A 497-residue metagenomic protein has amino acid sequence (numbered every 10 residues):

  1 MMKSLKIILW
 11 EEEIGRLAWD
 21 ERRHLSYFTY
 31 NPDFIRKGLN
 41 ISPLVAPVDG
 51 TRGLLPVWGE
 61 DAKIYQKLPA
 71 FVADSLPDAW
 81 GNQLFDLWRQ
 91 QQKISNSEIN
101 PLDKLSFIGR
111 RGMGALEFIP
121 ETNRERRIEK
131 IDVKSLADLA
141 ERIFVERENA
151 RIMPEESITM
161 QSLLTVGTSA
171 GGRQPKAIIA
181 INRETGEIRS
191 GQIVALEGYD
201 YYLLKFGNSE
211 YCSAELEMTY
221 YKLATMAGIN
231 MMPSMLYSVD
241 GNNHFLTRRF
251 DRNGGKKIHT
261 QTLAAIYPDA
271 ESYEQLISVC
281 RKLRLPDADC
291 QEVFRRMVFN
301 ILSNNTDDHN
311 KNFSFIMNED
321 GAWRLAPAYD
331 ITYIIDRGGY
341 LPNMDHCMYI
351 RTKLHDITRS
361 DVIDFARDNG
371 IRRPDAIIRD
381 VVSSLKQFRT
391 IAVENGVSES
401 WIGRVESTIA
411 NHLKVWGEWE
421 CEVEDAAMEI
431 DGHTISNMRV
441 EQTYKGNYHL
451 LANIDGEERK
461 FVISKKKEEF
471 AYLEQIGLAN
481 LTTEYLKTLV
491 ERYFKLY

Functional and structural regions predicted by a protein language model:
M1-N310, S314-A426, I430, V440: Phosphate/dinucleotide-binding and metal-coordinating scaffold of catalytic cores in nucleotide-dependent enzymes
H24, G186, G321, G432-H433 (+3 more regions): Intrinsic-disorder/low-complexity loop/linker signature
T29-F34, R249-D251, L451-E458, I476-E484: Secondary-structure transition/turn motif
D61, K256, P374, T443 (+3 more regions): Intrinsic-disorder-associated interaction segments
E184, H433, Q442, L481-T482 (+1 more regions): Intrinsically disordered/low-complexity terminal segments and short unstructured peptides
L385-V393, V462-I476: Short helix/strand-capping connector loops at secondary-structure junctions
V423-F461: Amphipathic, interaction-prone secondary-structure segments
E468-Y497: Mixed-charge, Lys/Arg-enriched low-complexity segments
